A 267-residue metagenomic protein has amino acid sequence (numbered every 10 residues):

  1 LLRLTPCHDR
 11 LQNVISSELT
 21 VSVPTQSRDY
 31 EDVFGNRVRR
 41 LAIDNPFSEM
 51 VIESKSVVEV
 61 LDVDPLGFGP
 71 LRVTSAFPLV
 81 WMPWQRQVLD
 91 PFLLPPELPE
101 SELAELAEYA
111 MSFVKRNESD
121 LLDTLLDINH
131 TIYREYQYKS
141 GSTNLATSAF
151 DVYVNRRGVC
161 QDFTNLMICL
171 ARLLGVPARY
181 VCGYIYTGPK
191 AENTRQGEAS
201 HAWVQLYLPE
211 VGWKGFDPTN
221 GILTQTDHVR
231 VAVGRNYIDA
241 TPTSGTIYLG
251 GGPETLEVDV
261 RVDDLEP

Functional and structural regions predicted by a protein language model:
L1-L79: Intrinsically disordered, low-complexity N-terminal segments that are enriched in acidic
L4-P6, V21-V23, N36, I43-N45 (+9 more regions): Generic structural "secondary-structure junction" signal
L11, L61-P65, W213, Q225 (+2 more regions): Intrinsically disordered, low-complexity acidic/polar segments
Q26, Y30, D64, S75 (+6 more regions): Glycine-rich, flexible loop/turn motifs
S54-S56, V204, V258-V260: A structural signal for short, well-ordered beta-strand segments
V58, L208, V262-D264: Short beta-strand segments enriched in hydrophobic/aromatic residues within well-folded beta-rich domains
V73-G158, L166-I168, R235-Y237, Y248-E266: Secondary-structure boundary elements
H130, D162-G250: Hydrophobic/aromatic-rich core segments of domains that either
